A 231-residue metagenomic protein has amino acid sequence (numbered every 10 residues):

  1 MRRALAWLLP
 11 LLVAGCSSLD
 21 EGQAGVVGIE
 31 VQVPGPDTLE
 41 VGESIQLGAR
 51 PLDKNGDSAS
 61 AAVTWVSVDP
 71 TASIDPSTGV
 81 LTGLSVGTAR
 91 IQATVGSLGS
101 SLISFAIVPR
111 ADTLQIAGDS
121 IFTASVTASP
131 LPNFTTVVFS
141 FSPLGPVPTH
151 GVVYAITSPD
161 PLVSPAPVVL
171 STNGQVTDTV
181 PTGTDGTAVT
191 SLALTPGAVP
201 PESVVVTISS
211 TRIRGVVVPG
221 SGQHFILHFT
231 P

Functional and structural regions predicted by a protein language model:
R2-P10: Sec-dependent signal peptide recognition, specifically the positively charged N-region followed immediately by
L12-G15: C-terminal motif of bacterial Sec signal peptides marking the signal peptidase cleavage site
S17-P231: Extracytoplasmic soluble-region selector
